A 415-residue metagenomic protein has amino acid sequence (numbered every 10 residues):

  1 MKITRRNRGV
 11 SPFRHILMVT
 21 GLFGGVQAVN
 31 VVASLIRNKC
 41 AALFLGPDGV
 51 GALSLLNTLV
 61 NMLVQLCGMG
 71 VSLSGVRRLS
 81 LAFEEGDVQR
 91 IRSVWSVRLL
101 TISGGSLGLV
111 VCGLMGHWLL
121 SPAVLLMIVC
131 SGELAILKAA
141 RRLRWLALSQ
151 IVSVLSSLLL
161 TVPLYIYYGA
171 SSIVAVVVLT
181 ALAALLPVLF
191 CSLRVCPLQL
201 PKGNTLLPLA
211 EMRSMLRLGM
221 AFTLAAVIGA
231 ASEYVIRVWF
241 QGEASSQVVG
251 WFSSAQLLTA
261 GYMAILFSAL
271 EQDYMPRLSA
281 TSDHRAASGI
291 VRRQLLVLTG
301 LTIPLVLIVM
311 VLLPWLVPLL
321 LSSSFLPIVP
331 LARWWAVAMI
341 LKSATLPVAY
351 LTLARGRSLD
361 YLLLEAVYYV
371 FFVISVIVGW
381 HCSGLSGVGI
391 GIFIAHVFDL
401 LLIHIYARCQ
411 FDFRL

Functional and structural regions predicted by a protein language model:
K2-I16, W118, R144, S149 (+5 more regions): Interhelical loop/hinge segments that connect adjacent transmembrane helices in multipass membrane
P12-I16, G113-M127, S246, V311-I340: Interfacial segments at transmembrane-helix termini and the short loops linking adjacent helices
R14-N30, L56, V60-H117, A280 (+1 more regions): Membrane-water interface segments that mark the loop-to-transmembrane alpha-helix transition
M18-L35, S153, S157, I173-S192 (+4 more regions): Transmembrane helical elements of multi-pass membrane transporters/channels
F23, Q27, S54-N57, W95-R98 (+12 more regions): Residue-level recognition of transmembrane alpha-helices in multi-pass small-molecule transporters/permeases
G68-E84, A255, T259-H284, L351-A354: Helix-loop junctions and terminal segments of transmembrane helices in multi-pass membrane transport/translocation
L126-I151, V337-V367: Membrane-interface junctions at transmembrane-helix termini in multi-pass inner-membrane proteins
L148-P197, Q256, V367-F371, C382-C409: Hydrophobic alpha-helical transmembrane segments
